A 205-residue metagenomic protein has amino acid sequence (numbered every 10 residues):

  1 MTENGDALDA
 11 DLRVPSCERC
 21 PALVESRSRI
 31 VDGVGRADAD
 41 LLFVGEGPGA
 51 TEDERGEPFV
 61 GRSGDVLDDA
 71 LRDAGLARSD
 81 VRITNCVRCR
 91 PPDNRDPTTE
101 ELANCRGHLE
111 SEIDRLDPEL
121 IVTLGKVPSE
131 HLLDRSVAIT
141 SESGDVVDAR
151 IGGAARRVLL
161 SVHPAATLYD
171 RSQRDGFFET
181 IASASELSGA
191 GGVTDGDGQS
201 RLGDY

Functional and structural regions predicted by a protein language model:
T2-Y205: A polyanion-binding, active-site-adjacent surface
